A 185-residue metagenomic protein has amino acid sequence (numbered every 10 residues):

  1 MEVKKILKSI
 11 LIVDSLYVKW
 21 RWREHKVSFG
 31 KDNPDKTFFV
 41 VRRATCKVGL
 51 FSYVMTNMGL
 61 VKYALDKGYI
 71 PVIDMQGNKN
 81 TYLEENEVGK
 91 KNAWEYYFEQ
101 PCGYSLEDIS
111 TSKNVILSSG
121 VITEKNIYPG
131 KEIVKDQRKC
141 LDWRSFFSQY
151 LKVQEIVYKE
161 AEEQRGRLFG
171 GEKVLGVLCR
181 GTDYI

Functional and structural regions predicted by a protein language model:
M1-I12: Short hydrophobic helices that act as membrane-entry/anchoring signals
V13-I185: Secretory-pathway glycan-assembly enzymes, especially type II membrane glycosyltransferases that use nucleotide-sugar
